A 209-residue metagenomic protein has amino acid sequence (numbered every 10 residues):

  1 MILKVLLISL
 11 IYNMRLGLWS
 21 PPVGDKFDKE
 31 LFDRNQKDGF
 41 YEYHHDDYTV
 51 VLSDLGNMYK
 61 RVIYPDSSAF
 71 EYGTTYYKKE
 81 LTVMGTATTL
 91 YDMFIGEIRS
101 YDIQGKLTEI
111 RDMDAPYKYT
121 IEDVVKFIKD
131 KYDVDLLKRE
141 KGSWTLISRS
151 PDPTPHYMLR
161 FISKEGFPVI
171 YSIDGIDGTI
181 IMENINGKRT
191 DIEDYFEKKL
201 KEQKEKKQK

Functional and structural regions predicted by a protein language model:
M1-I8: Sec-dependent signal peptide recognition, specifically the positively charged N-region followed immediately by
S9-N13: Short hydrophobic alpha-helical membrane-anchoring segments
M14-L90, I95-S100, K106-M113, T120-R149 (+3 more regions): Periodic aromatic/glycine/histidine/acidic cluster detector with a strong bias toward beta-strand repeat architectures
